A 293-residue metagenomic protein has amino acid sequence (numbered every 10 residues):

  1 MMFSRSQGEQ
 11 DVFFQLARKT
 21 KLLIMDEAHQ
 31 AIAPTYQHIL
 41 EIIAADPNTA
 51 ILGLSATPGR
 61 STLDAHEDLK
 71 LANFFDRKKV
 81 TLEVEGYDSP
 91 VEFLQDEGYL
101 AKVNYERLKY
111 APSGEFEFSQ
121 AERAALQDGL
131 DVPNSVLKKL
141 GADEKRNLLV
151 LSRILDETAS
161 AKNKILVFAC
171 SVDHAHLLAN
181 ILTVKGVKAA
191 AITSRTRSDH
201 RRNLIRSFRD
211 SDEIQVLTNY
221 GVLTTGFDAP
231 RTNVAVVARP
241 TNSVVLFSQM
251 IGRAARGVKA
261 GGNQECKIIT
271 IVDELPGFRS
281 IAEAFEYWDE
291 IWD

Functional and structural regions predicted by a protein language model:
M1-K19, A33-E41, V222: Conserved helix/coil segment N-terminal to the catalytic DExD/H
Q10-D11, L166, H176-L177, V187-L223: Conserved helicase ATPase core of P-loop NTP-dependent helicases/translocases
K19-L22, P47-L52, D212-V216: Loop/turn-to-beta-strand initiation segments
T20, Q215-N219, L223-T241, L246-R253 (+1 more regions): A short beta-strand element within the Helicase C-terminal
D26-E27: Walker B catalytic acidic pair
Q30-V103: Post-DEXD/H (motif II) to motif III coupling segment of the RecA-like Helicase ATP-binding lobe
V80-I165: Conserved interdomain linker/interface between the two RecA-like ATPase lobes of SF2 helicase motors
G86-A101, V245-S248, R256-D293: A conserved SF2-helicase RecA2
